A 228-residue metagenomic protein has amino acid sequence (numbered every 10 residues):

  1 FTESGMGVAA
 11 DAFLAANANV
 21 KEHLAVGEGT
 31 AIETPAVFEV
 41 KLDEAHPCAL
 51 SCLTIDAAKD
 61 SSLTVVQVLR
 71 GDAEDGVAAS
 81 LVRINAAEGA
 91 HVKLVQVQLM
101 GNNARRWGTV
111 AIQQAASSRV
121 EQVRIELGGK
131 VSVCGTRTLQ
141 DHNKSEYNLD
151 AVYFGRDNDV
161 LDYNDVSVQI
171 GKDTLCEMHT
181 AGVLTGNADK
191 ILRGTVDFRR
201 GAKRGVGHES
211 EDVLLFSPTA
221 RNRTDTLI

Functional and structural regions predicted by a protein language model:
F1-T180, I191-T195: Glycine-rich and polybasic anion-binding loops at the starts of cofactor/ligand-binding domains
R156, G171-I228: Family-specific signature for flavin-dependent thymidylate synthase
